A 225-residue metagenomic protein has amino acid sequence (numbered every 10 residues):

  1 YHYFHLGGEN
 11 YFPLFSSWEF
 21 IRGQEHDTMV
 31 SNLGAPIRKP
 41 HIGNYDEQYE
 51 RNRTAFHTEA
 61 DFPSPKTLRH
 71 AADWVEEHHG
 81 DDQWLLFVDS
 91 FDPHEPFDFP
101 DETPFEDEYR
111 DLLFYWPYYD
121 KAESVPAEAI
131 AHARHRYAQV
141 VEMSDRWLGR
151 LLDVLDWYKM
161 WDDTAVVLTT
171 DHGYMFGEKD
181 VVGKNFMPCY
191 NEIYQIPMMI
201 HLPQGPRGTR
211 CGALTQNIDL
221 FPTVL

Functional and structural regions predicted by a protein language model:
Y1-L225: Catalytic domains that recognize anionic headgroups
